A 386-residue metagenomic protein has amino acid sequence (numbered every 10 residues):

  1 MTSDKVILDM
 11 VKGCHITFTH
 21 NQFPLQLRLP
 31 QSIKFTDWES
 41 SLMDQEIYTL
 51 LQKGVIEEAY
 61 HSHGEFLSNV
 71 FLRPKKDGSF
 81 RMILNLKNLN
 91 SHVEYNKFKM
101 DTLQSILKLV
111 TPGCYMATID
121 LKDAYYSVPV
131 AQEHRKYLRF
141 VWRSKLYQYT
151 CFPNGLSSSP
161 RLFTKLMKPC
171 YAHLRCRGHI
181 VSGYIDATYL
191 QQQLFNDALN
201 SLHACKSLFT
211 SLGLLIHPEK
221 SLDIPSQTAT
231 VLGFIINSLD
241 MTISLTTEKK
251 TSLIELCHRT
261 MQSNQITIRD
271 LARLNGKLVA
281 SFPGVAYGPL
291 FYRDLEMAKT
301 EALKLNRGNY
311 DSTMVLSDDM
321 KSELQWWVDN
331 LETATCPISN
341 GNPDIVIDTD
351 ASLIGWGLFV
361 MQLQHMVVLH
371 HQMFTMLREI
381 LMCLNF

Functional and structural regions predicted by a protein language model:
M1-F98, K145, S182-A187, V285-D318: Reverse-transcribing Pol proteins
M1-L27, R73-R81, K122-Y147, L162-A172 (+4 more regions): Reverse-transcriptase-like RNA-dependent polymerase core
V6-I7, P160-F209, P218: Active-site palm subdomain of RNA-directed nucleic acid polymerases
D77-N90, I106-V130, L271-A272, I347-T349: Conserved catalytic palm subdomain of right-hand nucleotidyl-transferase polymerases, strongest for RNA-directed enzymes
N85, D120-K122, G155, C176-F195 (+4 more regions): Catalytic palm active-site di-aspartate
E94, K108, D223-S339: C-terminal reverse transcriptase regions that engage the nucleic-acid substrate
V110-G178, R269, P283, R293-T313: Conserved polymerase palm-domain catalytic core
K145-L166, R259, Q362-F386: A short, polar/acidic, helix/strand-boundary loop motif
